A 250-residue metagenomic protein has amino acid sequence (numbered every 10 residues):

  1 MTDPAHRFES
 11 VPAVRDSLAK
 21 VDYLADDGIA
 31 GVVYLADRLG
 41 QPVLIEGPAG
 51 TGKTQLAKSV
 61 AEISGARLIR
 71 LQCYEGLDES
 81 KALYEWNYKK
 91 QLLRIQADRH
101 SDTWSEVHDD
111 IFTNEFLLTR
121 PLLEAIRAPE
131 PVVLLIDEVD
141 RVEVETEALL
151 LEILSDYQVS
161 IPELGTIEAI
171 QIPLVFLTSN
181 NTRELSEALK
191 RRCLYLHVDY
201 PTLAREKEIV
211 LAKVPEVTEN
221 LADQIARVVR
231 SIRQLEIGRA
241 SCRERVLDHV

Functional and structural regions predicted by a protein language model:
M1-L247: C-terminal regulatory/interaction module of P-loop NTP-utilizing enzymes
